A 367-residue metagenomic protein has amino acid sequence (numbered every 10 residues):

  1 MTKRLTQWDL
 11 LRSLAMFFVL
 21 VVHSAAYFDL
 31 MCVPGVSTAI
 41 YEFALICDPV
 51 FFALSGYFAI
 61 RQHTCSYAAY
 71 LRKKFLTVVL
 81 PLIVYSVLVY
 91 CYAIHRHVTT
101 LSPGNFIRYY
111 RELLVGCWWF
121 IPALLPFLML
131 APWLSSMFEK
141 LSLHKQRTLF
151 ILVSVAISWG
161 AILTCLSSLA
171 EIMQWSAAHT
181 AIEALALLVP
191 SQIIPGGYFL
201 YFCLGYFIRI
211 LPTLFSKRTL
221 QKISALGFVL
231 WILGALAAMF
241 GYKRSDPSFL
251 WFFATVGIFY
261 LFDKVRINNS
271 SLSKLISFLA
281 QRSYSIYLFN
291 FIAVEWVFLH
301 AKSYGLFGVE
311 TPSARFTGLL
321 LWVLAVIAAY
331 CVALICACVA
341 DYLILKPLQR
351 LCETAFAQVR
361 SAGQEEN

Functional and structural regions predicted by a protein language model:
M1-A15, H144-K145: N-terminal membrane topogenic signal
T2, A26-C32, A68, L130-L143 (+2 more regions): Alpha-helical transmembrane segments in multi-pass integral membrane proteins
A15, L45-V50, R61-I94, V98-C117 (+4 more regions): Transmembrane alpha-helical segments and their boundary/interface "anchor" motifs in multi-pass integral membrane
V36-D48, R108-A123, T164-Y201, A235-G257 (+1 more regions): Interfacial loop-to-helix transition and helix-capping segments at the boundaries of transmembrane helices
D48-Y57, W119-P132, G197-Y206, F252-Y260 (+1 more regions): Hydrophobic cores of alpha-helical transmembrane segments in multi-pass inner/ER membrane proteins, independent
T77-Y110, A131-E183, L220-D246, L250: Hydrophobic membrane-embedded alpha-helices and membrane-water interface caps/short interhelical or interfacial loops
V265-A280, F291-N367: C-terminal "closing" transmembrane helix and its immediate cytosolic amphipathic cap in multi-pass membrane proteins
